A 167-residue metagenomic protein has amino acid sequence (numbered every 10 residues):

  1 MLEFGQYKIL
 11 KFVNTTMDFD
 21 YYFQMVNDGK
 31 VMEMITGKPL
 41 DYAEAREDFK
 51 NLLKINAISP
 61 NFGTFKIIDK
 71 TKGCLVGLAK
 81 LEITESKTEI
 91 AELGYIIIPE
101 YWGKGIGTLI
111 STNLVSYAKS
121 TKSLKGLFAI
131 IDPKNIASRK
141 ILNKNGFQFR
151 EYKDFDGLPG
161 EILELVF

Functional and structural regions predicted by a protein language model:
M1-D20, Q24-E33, K66-F167: Acyl-donor (CoA/ACP) binding surface of acyl/acetyltransferases
K30-N51: Conserved GNAT-fold acetyl-CoA-binding loop/helix
L40-D41, G63, K134: Short, conserved alpha-helical segments within structured domains
L40-Y42, I55, L163: Hydrophobic alpha-helical membrane context
L53-K66: A short helix-loop-beta-strand connector motif used in the catalytic cores of GNAT acetyltransferases and, in some
